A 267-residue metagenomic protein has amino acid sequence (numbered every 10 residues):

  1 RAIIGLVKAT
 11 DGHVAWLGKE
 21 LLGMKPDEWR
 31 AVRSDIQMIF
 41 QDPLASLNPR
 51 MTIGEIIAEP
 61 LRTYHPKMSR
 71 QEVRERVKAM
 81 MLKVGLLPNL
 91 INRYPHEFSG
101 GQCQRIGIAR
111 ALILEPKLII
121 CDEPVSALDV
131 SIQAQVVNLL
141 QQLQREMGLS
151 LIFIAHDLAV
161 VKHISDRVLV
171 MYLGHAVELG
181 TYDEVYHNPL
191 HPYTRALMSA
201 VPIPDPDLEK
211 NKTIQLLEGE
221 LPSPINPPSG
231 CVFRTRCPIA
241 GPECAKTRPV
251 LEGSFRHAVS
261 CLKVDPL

Functional and structural regions predicted by a protein language model:
I4: Helix-to-loop junction immediately C-terminal to a conserved catalytic motif
G12-E20: Conserved ABC transporter NBD signature motif
E20, Q71-N89, M198-S199: Conserved ABC ATPase "signature" region
L21-Q37, T63, E184-P189, P222-P228: ABC ATPase NBD coupling module
I113-K117: A short, proline-enriched helix->beta-strand linker immediately N-terminal to the Walker B motif in ABC-type P-loop
P124, L128, I132-E209: P-loop NTP-binding/switch modules centered on Walker-like glycine-rich loops
T181-L267: Charged, flexible cofactor/metal-binding loops and thiol motifs
